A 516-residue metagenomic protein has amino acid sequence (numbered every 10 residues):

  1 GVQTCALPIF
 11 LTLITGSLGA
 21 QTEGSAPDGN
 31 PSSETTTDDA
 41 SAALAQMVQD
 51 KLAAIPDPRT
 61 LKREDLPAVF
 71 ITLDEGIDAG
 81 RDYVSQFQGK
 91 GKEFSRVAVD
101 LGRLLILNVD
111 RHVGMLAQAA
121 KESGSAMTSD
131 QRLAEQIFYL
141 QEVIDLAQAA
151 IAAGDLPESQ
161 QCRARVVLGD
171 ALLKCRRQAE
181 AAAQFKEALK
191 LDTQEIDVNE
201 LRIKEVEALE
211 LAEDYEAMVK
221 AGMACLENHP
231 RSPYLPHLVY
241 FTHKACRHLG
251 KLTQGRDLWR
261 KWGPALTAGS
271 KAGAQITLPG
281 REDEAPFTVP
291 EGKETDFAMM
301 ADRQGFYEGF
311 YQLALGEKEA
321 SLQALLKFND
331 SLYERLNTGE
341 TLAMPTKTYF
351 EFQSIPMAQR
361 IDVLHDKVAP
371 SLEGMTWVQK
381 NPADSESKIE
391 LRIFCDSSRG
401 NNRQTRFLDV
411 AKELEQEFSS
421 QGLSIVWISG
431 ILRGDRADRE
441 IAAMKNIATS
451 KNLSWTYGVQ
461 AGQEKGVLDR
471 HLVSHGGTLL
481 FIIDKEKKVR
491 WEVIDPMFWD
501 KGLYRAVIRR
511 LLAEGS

Functional and structural regions predicted by a protein language model:
G1-L7: Short, small-residue-biased leader/transition segments that mark boundaries at the very start of proteins
Y83-V97, A126, A150-A164, L173-C175 (+5 more regions): Short solvent-exposed coil/turn linkers within tandem alpha-helical repeat scaffolds
L322-M375, A383-E386: N-proximal helix/coil linker or "cap" segments that precede and/or mark the start of modular domains
E373-T376, S424-V426, I441-K485: Short, internal strand/loop/helix patches that form the active-site neighborhood or redox-interaction surface
Q379-A411, I425-W427: Short active-site neighborhood of thiol/selenol oxidoreductases, capturing the structured segment around
G476-S516: Thiol-/selenol-based redox modules, centered on thioredoxin-like and closely related oxidoreductase domains
